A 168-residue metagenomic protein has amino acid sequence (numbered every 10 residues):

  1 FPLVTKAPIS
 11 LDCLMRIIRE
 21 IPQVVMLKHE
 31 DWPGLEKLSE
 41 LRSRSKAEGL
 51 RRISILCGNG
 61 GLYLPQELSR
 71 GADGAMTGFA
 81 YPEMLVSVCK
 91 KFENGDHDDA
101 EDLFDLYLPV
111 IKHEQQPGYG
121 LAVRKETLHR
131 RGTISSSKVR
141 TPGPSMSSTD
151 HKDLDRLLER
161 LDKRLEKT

Functional and structural regions predicted by a protein language model:
P2-P117: Catalytic alpha/beta core domains of metabolic enzymes, predominantly
S69-A72, A80-T168: C-terminal alpha-helical cap/extension of soluble enzyme domains
